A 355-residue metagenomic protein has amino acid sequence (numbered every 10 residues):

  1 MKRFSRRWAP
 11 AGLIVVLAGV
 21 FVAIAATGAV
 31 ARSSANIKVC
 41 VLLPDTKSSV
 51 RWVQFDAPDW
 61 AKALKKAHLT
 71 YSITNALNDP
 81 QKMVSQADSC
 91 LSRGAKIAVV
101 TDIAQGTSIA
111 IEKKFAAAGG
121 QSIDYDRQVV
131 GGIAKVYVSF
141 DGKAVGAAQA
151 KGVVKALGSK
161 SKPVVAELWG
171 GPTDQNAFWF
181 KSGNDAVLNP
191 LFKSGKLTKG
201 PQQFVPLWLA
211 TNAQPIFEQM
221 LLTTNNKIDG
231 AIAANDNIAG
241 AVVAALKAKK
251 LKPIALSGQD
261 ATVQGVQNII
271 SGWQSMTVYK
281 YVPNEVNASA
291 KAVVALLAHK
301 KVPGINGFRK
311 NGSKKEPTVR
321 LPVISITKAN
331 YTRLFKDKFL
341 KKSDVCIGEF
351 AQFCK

Functional and structural regions predicted by a protein language model:
K2-A11, T27-K355: A residue-level marker of the well-folded mature domains of exported/periplasmic proteins
G12-A23: Bacterial N-terminal signal peptides
